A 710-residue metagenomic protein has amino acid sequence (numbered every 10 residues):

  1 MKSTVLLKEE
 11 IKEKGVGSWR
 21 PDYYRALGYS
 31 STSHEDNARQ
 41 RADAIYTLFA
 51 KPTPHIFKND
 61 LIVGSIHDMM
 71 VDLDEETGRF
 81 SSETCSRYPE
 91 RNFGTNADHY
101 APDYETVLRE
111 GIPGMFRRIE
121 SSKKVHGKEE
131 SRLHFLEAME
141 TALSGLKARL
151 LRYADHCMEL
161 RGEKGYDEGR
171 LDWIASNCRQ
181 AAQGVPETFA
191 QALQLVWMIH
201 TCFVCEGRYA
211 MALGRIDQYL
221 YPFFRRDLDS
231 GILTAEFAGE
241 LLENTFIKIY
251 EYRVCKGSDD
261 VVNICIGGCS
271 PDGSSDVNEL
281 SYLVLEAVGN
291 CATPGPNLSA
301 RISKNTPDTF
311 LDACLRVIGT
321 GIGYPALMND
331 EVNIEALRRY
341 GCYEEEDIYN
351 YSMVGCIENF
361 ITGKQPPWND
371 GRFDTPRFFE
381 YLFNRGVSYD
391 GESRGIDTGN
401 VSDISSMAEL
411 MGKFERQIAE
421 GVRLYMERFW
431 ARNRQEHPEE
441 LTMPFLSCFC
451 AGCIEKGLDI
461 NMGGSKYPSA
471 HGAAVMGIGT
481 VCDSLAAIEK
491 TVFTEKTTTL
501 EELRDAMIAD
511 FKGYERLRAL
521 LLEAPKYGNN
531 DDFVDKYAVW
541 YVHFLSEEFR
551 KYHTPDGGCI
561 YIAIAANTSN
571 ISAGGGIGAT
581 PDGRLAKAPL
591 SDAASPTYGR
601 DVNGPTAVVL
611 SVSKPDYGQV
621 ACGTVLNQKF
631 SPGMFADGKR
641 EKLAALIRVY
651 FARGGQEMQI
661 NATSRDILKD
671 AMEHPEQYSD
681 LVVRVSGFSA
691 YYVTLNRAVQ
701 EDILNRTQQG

Functional and structural regions predicted by a protein language model:
M1-M139, E163-G165, G169-G710: Conserved catalytic cores of very large enzyme subunits
E137-R149: Extended non-globular scaffold/tether segments
L146, L150-Y153, I174, I488: Amphipathic alpha-helices that form helix-helix packing interfaces
